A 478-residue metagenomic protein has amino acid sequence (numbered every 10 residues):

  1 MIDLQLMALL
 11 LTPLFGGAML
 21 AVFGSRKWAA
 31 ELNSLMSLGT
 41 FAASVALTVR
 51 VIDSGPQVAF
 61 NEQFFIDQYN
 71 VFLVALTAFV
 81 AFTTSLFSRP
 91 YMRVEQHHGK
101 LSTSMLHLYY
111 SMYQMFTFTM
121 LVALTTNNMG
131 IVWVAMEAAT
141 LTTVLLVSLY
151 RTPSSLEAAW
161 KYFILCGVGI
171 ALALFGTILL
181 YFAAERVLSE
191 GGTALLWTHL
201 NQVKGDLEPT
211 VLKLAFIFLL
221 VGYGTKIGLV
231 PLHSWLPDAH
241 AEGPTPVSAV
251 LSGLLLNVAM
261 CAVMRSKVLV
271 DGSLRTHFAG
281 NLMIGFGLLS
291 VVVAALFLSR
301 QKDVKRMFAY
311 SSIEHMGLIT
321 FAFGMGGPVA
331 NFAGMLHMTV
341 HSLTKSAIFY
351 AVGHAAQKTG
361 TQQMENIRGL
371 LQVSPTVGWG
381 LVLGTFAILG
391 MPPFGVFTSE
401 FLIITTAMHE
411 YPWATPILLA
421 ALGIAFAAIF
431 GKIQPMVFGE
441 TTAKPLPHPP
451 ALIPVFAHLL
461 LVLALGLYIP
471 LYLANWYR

Functional and structural regions predicted by a protein language model:
M1-S111: Transmembrane helix-loop-helix hairpins at membrane boundaries of multipass inner-membrane proteins
L14, S34-A43, A78, S111-F118 (+4 more regions): Alpha-helical transmembrane segments
R26-S37, E157-G169, S374-G378, P449-A457: Alpha-helical transmembrane segments and their helix-start/interface "positive-inside/aromatic belt" motifs in integral
L35-V45, C166-I178, H458-Y468: Hydrophobic alpha-helical membrane-insertion segments
T83-M92, F118-G130, V144-F401, T405-P435 (+1 more regions): Hydrophobic transmembrane alpha-helices and their helix-loop junctions in integral membrane proteins
G431-H458: Interfacial loop-to-transmembrane junctions
L467-R478: Juxtamembrane boundary at the C-terminal end of a transmembrane helix
